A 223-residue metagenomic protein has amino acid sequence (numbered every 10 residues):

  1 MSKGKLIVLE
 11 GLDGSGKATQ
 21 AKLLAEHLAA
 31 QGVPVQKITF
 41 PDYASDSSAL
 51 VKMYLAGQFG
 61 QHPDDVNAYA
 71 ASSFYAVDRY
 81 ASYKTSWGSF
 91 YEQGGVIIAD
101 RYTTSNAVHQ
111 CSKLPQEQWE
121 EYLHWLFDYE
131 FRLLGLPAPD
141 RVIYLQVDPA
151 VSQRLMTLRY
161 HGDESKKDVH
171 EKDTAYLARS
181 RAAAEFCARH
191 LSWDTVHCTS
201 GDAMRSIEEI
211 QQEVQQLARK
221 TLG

Functional and structural regions predicted by a protein language model:
S2-L6: Pre-Walker A (Motif I) flank of P-loop NTPase domains
L9: Hydrophobic anchor at the beta1->P-loop junction of P-loop NTPases
L12: P-loop (Walker A) phosphate-binding loop of NTP-binding proteins
K17: Conserved lysine of the Walker
Q20: Hydrophobic positions on the alpha1 helix immediately C-terminal to the Walker A/P-loop
A25, A150-G223: NTP-dependent small-molecule kinase module
Q31-D128, R132-L134: ATP-dependent small-molecule kinase phosphotransfer cores that center on conserved nucleotide phosphate-binding segments
T104-A182: A glycine- and Lys/Arg-enriched "phosphate-lid" helix/loop adjacent to the NTP-binding pocket of small-molecule kinases
